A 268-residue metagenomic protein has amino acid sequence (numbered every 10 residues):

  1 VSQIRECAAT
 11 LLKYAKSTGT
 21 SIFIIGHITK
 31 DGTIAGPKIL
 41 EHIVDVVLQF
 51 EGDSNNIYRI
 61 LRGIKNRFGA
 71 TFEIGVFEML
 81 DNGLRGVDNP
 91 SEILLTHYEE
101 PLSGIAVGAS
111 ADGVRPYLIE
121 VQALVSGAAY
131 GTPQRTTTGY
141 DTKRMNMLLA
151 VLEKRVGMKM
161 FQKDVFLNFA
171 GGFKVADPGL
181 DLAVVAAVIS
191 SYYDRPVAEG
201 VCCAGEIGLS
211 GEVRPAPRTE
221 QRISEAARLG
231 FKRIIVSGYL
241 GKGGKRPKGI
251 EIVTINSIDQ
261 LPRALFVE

Functional and structural regions predicted by a protein language model:
V1-K38, H42-E268: Peripheral, non-AAA+ core regions of ATP-driven protein-machinery
